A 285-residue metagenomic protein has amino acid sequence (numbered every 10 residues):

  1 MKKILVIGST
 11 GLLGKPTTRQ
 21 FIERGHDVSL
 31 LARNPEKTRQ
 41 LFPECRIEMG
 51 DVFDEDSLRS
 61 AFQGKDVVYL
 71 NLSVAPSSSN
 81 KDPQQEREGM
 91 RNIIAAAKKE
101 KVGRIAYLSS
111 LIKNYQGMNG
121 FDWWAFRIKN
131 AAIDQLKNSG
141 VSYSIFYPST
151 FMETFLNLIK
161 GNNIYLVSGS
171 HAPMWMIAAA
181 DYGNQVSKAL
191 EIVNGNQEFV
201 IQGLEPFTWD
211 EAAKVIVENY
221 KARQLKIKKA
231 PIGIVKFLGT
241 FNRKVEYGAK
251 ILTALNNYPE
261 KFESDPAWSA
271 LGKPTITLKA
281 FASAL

Functional and structural regions predicted by a protein language model:
K2-L41, F53-E55, V74-S79, P83 (+3 more regions): Oxidoreductase cofactor-interface core, primarily capturing Rossmann-like NAD(P)-dependent enzymes
P43-D66: Conserved Rossmann-fold cofactor-binding substructure of NAD(P)-dependent oxidoreductases
E55, R59, I94, A179-S187 (+1 more regions): Short, amphipathic alpha-helical "lid/cap" segments that border enzyme active or binding sites
Q63-Y69, K101-G103: Short acidic/histidine-rich motifs immediately flanking catalytic phosphotransfer sites in two-component signaling
Y69-S73, Y107: Redox-cofactor binding/interface segments in oxidoreductases and associated redox assembly factors
Q85-M90: Aromatic "clamp/platform" in nucleotide-sugar-dependent glycosyltransferases that forms part of the donor/acceptor
V215-K261: Terminal hydrophobic/aromatic helix or amphipathic segment near a protein terminus
D265-L285: Amphipathic terminal alpha-helices
